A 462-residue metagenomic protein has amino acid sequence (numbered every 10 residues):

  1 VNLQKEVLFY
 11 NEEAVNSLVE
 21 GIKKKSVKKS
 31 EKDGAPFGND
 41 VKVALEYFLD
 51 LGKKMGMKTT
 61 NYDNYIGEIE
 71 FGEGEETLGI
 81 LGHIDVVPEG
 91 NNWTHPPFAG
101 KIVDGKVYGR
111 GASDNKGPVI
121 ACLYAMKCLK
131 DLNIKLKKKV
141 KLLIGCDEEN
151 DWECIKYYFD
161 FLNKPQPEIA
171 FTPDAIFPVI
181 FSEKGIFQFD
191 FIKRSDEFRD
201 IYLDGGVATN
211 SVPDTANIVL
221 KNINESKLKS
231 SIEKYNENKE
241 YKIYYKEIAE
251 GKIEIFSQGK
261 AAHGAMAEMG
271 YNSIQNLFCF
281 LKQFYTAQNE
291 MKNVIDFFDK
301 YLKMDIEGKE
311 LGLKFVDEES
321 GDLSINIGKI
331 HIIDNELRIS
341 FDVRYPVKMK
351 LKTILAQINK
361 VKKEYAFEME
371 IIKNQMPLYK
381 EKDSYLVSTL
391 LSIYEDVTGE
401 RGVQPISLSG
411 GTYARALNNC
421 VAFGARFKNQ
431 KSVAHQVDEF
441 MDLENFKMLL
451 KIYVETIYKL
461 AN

Functional and structural regions predicted by a protein language model:
V1-R110, D131-L136: Acidic/His- and Gly-rich active-site-bordering loop/insert found across diverse amide/peptide-bond hydrolases
G21, K25, L220, L277 (+1 more regions): Residue-level signal for inorganic ion chemistry
D50, Q258-A261, A265-D334, R344-M349 (+2 more regions): An extended, acidic, His-containing surface patch that forms the Zn2+-binding/catalytic region of metallohydrolases
T77-I144, N150, N163-K164, Q436-V437 (+1 more regions): Active-site metal-coordination/substrate-binding segment of hydrolases, especially metallo-dependent peptidases
V87-V103, F187, F191-K193, E247-S257 (+1 more regions): Acidic-glycine-rich active-site phosphate/pyrophosphate-binding loop
N115-S195, E225, K229, E233 (+1 more regions): Acidic/histidine-rich catalytic neighborhood of metal-dependent amide-processing enzymes
V119-L129, Y158, L220, L277-L281 (+2 more regions): Buried hydrophobic packing segments
F181-D190, S195-D204, T209-K260, G264-S324 (+1 more regions): Acidic-enriched catalytic cores of C-N bond-cleaving enzymes acting on peptides and small amides
